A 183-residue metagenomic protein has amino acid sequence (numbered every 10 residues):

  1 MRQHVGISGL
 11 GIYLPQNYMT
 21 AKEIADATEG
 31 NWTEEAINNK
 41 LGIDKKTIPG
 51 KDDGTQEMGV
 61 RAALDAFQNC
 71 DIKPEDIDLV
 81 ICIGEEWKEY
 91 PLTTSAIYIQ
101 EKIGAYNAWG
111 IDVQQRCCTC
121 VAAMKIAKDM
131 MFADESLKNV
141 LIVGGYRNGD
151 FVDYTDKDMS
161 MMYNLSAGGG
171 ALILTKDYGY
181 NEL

Functional and structural regions predicted by a protein language model:
M1-D52, D158-L183: Condensing-enzyme catalytic core mediating Claisen C-C bond formation in acyl metabolism
G6, D78-I81, L141: Conserved beta-strand elements of the Class I
Y13, I83-K88, Q115-T119, G144-D150: Acidic, glycine-rich active-site loops and adjacent beta-strand->loop/helix elements that engage anionic groups
Y18-M19, L92-T94, M124-K125, F151-D156: Short acidic, glycine/serine/threonine-rich loops at helix termini
T33-Q56, E86-N139: Conserved catalytic cysteine-centered active-site region of acyl-thioester-dependent Claisen-condensing enzymes
A62-D78: Phosphate/pyrophosphate-binding loops at sites that engage ATP/ADP/AMP, CoA/4′-phosphopantetheine, polyphosphate
P74-E86, A96: Membrane helical hairpin/interfacial module
F132, L137-G168: Flexible, glycine-rich active-site loops centered on histidine and acidic residues that chelate a metal or position
